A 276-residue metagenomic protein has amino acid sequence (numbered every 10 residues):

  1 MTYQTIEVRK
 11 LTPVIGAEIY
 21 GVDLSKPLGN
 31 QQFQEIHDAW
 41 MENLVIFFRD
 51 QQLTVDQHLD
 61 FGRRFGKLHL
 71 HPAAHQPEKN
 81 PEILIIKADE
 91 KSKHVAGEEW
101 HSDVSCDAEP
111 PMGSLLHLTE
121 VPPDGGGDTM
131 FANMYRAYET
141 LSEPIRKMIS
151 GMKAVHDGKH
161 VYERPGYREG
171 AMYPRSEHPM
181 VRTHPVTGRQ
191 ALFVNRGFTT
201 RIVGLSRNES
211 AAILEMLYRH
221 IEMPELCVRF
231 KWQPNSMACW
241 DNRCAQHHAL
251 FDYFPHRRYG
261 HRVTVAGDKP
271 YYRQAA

Functional and structural regions predicted by a protein language model:
T2-M237, N242-A276: Non-heme Fe(II) oxygenase catalytic core, chiefly the N-lobe of the double-stranded beta-helix
